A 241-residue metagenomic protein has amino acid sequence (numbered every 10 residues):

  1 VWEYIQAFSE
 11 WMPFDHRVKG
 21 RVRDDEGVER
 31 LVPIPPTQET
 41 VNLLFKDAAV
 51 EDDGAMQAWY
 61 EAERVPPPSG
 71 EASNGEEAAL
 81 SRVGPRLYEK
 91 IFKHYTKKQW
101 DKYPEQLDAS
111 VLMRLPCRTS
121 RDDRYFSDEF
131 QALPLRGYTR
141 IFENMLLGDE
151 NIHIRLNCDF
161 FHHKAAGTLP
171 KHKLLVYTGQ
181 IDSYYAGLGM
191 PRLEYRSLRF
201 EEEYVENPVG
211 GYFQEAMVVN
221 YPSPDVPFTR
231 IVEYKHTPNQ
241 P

Functional and structural regions predicted by a protein language model:
V1-R23, V28: N-terminal FAD cofactor-binding segment of flavoenzymes
E3-Y4, L87, Q214, V226: Structural/interface elements that position substrates and couple domains in central-metabolism enzymes
A7, F14, G148-E150, D225: Short, structurally constrained coil/turn elements that cap an alpha-helix or connect an alpha-helix to the following
F14-H16, R155-D159, Y234: Conserved beta-strand termini and adjacent loop/short-helix elements that scaffold enzyme active sites in alpha/beta
G20-D25, R30-L31, E39-L174, T178 (+1 more regions): Active-site/ligand-binding neighborhood in enzyme catalytic cores
V22, I34-P36, E233-K235: Pocket-edge structural micro-motifs
V32-I34, V219: Generic detection of short hydrophobic beta-strand segments and adjacent strand-loop junctions
F161-P241: Mid-domain catalytic core of redox enzymes that form a hydrophobic substrate pocket/lid adjacent to a catalytic redox
